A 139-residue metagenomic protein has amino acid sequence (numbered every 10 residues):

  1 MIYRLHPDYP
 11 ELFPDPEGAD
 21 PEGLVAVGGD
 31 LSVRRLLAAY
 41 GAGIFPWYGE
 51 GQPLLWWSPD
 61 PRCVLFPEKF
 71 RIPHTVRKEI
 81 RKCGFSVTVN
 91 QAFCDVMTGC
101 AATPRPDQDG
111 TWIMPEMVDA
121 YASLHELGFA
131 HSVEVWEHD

Functional and structural regions predicted by a protein language model:
M1-H138: N-acyltransferase acceptor-side catalytic subdomain
